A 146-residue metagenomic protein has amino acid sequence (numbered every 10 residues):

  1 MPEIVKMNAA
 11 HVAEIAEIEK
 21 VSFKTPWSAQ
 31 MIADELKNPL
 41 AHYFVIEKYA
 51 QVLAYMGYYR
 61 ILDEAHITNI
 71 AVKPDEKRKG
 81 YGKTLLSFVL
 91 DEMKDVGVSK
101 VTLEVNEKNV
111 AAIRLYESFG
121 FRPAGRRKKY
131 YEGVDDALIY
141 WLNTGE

Functional and structural regions predicted by a protein language model:
E3-D75, L86-F88, E92, V96 (+1 more regions): Acetyl-CoA-dependent GNAT
N8, S99, N106-I113, K129-E146: C-terminal "cap" of GNAT-fold acetyltransferases
E19, S28, G82, T102 (+1 more regions): Basic, alpha-helical helix-turn-helix
I32-D34, R127-Y130: Short, solvent-exposed loop/turn elements at beta->coil junctions and helix N-caps that rim active or binding pockets
A54, A124-K128: A short, acidic/glycine-rich surface segment
N69, K73-S87, K94-V96, K100 (+3 more regions): Conserved glycine-rich acetyl-CoA-binding loop
